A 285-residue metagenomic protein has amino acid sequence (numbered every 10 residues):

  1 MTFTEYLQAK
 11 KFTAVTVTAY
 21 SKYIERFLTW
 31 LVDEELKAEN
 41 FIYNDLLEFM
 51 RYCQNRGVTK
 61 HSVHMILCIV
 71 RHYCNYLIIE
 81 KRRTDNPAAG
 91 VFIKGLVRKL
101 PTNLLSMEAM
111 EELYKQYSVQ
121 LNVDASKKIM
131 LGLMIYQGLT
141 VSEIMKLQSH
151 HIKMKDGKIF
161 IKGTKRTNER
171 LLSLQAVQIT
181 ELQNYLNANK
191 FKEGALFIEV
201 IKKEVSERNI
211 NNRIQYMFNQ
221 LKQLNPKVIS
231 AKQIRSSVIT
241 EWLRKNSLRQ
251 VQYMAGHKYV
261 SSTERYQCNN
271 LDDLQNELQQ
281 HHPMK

Functional and structural regions predicted by a protein language model:
M1-K285: Conserved catalytic core of the tyrosine transesterase superfamily
